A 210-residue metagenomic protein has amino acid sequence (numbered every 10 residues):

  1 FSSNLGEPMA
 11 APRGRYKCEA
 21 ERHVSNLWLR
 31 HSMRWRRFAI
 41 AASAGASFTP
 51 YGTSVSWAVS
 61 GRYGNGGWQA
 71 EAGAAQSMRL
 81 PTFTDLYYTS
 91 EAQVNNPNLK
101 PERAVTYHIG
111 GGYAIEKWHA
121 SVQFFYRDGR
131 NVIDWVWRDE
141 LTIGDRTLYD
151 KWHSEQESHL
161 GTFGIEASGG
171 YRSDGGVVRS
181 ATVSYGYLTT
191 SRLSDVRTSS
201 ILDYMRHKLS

Functional and structural regions predicted by a protein language model:
F1-S3, A42-A46, V59-G61, A72-Q76 (+3 more regions): Transmembrane beta-barrel strands of outer-membrane/channel proteins
F1-Y16, G52-W57, F83-S90, P97 (+2 more regions): Outer-membrane beta-barrel translocator domains and adjoining extracellular loop/strand segments of Gram-negative
S2-G6, R13-A58, G175-Y185: Surface-exposed extracellular loop regions of Gram-negative outer-membrane beta-barrel proteins
R13-E19, R30, S47-T49, N95-P101 (+3 more regions): Outer-membrane beta-barrel proteins
E21-S25, T53-V55, R103-Y107, A114-E116 (+3 more regions): Residues that define the transmembrane beta-barrel architecture of outer-membrane proteins
L27-M33, A46, V59-Y63, I109-Y113 (+1 more regions): Residues on the lipid-exposed face of transmembrane beta-strands in outer-membrane beta-barrel proteins
M33-A39, Y126-D128, R146-S210: Gram-negative outer-membrane beta-barrel transporters
P50, G61-H108, F124-E155: Surface-exposed extracellular loop regions of Gram-negative outer-membrane beta-barrel proteins, predominantly
